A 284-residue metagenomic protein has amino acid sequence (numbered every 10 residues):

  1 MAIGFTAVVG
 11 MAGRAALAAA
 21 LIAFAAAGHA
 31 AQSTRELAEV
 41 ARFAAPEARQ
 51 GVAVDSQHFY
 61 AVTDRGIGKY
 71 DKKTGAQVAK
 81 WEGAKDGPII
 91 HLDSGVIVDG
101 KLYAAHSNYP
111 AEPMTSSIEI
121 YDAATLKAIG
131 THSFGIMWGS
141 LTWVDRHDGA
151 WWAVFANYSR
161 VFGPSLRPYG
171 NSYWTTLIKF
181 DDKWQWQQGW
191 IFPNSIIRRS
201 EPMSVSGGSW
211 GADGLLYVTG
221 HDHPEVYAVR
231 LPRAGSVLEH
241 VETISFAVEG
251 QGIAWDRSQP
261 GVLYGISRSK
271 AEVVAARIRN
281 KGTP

Functional and structural regions predicted by a protein language model:
V40-A45, E82-G87, H132-M137, I191-E201 (+1 more regions): Surface loop/turn motifs at the tips and blade-to-blade linkers of beta-strand repeat domains
V40-R65, H91: Beta-strand-rich domains and repeat architectures in extracellular enzymes and scaffolds, especially beta-propellers
E47-G51, P88-S94, M137-R146, E201-G207 (+1 more regions): Repeated scaffold domains used in trafficking and secretory/extracellular systems, primarily beta-propellers
H58-A61, L102-Y103, W151-A153, L215-V218 (+1 more regions): Conserved beta-propeller blade signature
A76-Y109: Blade-loop segments of beta-propeller domains
A105-T115, V154-S172, A275: Short, conserved, GDST-rich strand-edge loop motifs in beta-rich repeat architectures
T115-A124, Y169-K183, A228-L231: Beta-propeller blade signature
V237-R257: Conserved blade-ending motifs and adjacent loop-strand segments that build the rim/top face of beta-propeller domains
